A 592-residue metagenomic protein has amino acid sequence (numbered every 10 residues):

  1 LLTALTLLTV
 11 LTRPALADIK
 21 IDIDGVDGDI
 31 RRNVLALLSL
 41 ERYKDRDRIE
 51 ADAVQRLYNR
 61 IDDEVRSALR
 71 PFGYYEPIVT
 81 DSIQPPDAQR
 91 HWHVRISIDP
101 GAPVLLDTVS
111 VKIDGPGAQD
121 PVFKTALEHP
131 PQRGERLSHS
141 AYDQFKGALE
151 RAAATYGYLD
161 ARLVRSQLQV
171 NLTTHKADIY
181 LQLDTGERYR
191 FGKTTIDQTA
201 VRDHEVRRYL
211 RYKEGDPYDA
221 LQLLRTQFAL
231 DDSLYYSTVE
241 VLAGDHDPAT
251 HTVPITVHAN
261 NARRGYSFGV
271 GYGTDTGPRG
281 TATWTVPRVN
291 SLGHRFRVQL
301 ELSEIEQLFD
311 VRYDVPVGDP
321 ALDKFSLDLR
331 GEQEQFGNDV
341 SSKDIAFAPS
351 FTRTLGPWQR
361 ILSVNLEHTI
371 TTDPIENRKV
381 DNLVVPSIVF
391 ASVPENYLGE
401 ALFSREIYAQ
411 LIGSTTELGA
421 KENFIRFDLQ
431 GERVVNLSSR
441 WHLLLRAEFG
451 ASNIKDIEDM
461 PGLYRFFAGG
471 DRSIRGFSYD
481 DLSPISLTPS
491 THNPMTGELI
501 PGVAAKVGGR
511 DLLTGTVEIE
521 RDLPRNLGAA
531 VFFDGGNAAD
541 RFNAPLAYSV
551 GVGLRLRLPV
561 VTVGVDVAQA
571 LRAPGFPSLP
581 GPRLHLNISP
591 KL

Functional and structural regions predicted by a protein language model:
L2-V10: Bacterial N-terminal signal peptides
T12-P14: N-terminal signal peptide c-region/cleavage motif recognized by signal peptidases
A17-D29, L35, R42-G277, T283 (+6 more regions): Periplasmic polypeptide-binding modules associated with outer-membrane biogenesis and secretion
I96, L181, N537-R541, L571-A573: Short, solvent-exposed loop/turn segments at secondary-structure junctions
P116-V122, D219-Y408, V435, R475-G476 (+3 more regions): Gram-negative/organellar outer-membrane beta-barrel architecture
D232, H251, T372, K379 (+5 more regions): C-terminal outer-membrane beta-barrel translocator/porin domains of Gram-negative envelope proteins and their
N543-V552, L556-L558, T562: Strand-loop-strand
